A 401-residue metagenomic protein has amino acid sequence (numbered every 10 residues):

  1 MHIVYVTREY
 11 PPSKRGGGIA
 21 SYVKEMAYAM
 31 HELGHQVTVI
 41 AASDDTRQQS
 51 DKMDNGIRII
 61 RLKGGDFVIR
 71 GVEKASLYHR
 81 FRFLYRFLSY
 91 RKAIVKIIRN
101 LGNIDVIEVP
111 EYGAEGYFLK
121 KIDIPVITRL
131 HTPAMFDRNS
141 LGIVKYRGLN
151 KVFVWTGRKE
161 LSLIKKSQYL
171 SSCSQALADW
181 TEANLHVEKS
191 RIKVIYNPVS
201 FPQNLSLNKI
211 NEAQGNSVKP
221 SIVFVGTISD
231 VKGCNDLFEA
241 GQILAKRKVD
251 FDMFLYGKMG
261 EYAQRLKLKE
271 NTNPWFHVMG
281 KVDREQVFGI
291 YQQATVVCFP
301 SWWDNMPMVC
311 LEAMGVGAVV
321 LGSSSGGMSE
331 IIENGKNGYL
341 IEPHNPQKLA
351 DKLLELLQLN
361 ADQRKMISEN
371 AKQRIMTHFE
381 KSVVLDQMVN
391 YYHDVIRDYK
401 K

Functional and structural regions predicted by a protein language model:
V68-R80, K121-L161: Acceptor-binding helix/loop patch of EC 2.4 sugar-transfer enzymes, predominantly nucleotide-sugar-dependent
I164, K281-V282, G289-A294: Short alpha-helical donor nucleotide-sugar binding micro-motif in glycosyltransferases
A176, P198: Carbohydrate-associated surface elements
V199, V225, D252-R265, G280: Glycosyltransferase donor-sugar binding loop
R265-E285: Nucleotide-activated donor-binding/catalytic signature segment of Leloir-type glycosyltransferases, i.e., the conserved
W302: Aromatic "clamp/platform" in nucleotide-sugar-dependent glycosyltransferases that forms part of the donor/acceptor
V319-G322: Short hydrophobic beta-strand element within catalytic cores of glycosyltransferases and related nucleotide-activated
N334-G335, Y339-P346, E355-A361: Conserved acidic donor-binding segment of nucleotide-sugar-dependent glycosyltransferases
